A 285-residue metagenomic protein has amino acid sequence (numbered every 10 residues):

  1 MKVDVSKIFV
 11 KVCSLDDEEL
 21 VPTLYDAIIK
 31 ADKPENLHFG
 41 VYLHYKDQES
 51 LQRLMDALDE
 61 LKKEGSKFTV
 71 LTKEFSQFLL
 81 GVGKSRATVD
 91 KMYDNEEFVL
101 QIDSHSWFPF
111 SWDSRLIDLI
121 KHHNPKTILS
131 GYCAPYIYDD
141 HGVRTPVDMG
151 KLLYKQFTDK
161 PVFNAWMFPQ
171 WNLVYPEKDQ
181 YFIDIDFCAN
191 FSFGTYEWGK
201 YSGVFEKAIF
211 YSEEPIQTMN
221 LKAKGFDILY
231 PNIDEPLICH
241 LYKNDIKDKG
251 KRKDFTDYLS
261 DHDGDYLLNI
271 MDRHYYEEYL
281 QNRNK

Functional and structural regions predicted by a protein language model:
V3-N284: Catalytic cores of eukaryotic secretory-pathway lumenal/extracellular enzymes that build and remodel glycoconjugates
